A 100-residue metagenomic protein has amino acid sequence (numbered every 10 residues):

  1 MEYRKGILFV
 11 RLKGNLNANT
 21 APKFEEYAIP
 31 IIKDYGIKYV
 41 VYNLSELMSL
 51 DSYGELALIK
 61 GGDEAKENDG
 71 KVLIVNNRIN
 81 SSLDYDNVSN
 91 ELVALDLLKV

Functional and structural regions predicted by a protein language model:
M1-M48, K60-V100: STAS-like cytosolic regulatory interaction modules
